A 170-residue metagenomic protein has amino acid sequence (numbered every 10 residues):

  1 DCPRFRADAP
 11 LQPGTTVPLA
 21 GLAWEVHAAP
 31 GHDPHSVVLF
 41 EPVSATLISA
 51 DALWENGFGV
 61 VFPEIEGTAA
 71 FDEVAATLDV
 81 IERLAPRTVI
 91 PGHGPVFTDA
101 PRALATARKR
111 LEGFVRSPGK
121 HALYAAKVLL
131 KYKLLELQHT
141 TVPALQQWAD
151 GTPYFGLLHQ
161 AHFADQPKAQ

Functional and structural regions predicted by a protein language model:
D1-L19: Active-site HxH/HxHxD metal-binding segment of metal-dependent hydrolases
C2-R6, A23-R116: Metallo-beta-lactamase
H121-Q170: C-terminal regulatory/interaction regions
